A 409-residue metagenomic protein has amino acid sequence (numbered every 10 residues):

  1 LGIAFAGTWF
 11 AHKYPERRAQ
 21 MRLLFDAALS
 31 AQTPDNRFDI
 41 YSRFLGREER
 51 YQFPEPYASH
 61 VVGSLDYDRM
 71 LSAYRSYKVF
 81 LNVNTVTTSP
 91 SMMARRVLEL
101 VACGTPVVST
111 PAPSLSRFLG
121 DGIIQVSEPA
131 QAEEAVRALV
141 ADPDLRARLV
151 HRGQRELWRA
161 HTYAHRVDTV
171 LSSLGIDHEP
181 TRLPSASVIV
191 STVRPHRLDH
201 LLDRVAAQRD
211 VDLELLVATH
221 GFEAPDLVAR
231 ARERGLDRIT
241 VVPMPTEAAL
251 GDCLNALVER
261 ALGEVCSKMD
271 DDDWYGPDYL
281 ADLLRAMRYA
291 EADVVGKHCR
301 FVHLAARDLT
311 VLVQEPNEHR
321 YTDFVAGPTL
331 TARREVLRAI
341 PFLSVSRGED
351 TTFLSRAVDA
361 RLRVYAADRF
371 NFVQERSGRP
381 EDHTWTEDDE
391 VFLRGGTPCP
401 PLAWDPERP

Functional and structural regions predicted by a protein language model:
L1-L98, C103-L115, G120: Nucleotide-sugar donor-binding catalytic core of glycosyltransferases
D144-L174: A charged, aromatic-enriched C-terminal amphipathic alpha-helix characteristic of glycosyltransferases across folds
H151, I340-P409: C-terminal catalytic/acceptor-binding lobe
D203-D212: Short, acidic, metal-binding catalytic loop of nucleotide-sugar glycosyltransferases
L254-V265: Active-site nucleotide-sugar/metal-binding loop of Leloir-type enzymes
G263-W274: Short beta-strand-to-loop acidic/aromatic patch adjacent to the donor-nucleotide binding site
D278-L309: Conserved donor NDP-sugar-binding/catalytic core segment of glycosyltransferases
V302, V313-A332: A recurrent flexible, glycine/aromatic-enriched loop bordering the glycosyltransferase active site that acts as
